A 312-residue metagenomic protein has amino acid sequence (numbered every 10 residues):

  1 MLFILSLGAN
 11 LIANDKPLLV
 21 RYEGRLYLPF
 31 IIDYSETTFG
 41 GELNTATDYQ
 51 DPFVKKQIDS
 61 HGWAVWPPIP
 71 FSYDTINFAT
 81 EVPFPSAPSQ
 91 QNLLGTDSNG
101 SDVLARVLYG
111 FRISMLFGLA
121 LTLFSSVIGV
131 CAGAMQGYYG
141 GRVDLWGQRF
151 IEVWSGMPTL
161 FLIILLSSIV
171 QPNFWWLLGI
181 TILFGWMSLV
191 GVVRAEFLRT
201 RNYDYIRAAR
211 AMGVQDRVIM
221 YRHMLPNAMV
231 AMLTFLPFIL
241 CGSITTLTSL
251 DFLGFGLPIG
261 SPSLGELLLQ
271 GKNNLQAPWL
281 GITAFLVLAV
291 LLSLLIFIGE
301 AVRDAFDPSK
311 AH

Functional and structural regions predicted by a protein language model:
M1-S126, V130, A134-M135, G260 (+4 more regions): Gly/Trp-centered helix-boundary motif
L2, N10, Q148-L166, L233-F238 (+2 more regions): Pore- or pathway-lining transmembrane helices of multi-pass membrane proteins that form conduits for solutes/ions
G8, I12-L19, E23, Y139 (+5 more regions): Transmembrane alpha-helices and adjacent helix-loop boundaries
Q91-V103, R112-Y203, A231: Generic hydrophobic transmembrane alpha-helix motif, especially the helices
R112-I128, R217-S249: Transmembrane alpha-helices
S155, S167-V170, T181-I182, E196-F197 (+2 more regions): Glycine-rich helix-loop "coupling/hinge" segments at transmembrane-helix boundaries in multipass transporters
